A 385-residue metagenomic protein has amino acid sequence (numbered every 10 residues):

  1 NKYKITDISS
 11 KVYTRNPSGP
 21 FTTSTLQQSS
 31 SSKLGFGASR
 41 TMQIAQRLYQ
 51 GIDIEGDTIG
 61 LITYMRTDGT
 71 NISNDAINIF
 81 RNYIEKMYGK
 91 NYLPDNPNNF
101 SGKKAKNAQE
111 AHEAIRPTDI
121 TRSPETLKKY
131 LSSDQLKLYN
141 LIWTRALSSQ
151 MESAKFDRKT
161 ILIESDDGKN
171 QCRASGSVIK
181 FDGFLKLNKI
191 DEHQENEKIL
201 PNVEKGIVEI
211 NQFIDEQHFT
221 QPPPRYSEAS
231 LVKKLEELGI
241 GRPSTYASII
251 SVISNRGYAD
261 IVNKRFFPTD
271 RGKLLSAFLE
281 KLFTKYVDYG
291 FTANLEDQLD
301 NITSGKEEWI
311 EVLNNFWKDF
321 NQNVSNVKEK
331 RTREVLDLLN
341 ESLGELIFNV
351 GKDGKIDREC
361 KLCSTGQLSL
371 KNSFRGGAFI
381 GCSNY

Functional and structural regions predicted by a protein language model:
N1-I52, I59-L61, R66, N74-D75 (+6 more regions): Conserved phosphate-chemistry cores used by DNA topoisomerases
D53-I54, S373: Short polar/acidic secondary-structure junctions
G60, D68-Y385: Basic, low-complexity terminal or inter-domain segments flanking catalytic cores
